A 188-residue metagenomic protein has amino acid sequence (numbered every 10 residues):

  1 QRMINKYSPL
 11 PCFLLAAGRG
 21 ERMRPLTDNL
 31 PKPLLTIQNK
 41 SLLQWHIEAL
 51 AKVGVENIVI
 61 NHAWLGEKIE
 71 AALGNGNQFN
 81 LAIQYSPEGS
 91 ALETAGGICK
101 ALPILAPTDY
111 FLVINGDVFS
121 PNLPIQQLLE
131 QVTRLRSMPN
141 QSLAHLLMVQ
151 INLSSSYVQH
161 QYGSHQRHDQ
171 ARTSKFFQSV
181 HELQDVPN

Functional and structural regions predicted by a protein language model:
Q1-R2, A171: A detector of low-complexity, intrinsically disordered, Ser/Thr/Gly/Pro/Ala-rich segments
R2-L14, T36, K40-N115, S120 (+1 more regions): Conserved N-terminal catalytic core of the sugar/cofactor nucleotidyltransferase
L15-M23: Conserved adenylation A10 loop of the ANL superfamily
R19, L30, L65: A generic "binding-loop/recognition-motif" signal
P25-D28: Conserved catalytic-core motifs of eukaryotic protein kinase domains, centered on the activation segment
L30, S41, S90-L92, I151 (+1 more regions): Residue-level detector of flexible, active-site-proximal loop/helix-junction positions within diverse enzyme catalytic
P121-N188: Conserved core of the sugar-phosphate nucleotidyltransferase
